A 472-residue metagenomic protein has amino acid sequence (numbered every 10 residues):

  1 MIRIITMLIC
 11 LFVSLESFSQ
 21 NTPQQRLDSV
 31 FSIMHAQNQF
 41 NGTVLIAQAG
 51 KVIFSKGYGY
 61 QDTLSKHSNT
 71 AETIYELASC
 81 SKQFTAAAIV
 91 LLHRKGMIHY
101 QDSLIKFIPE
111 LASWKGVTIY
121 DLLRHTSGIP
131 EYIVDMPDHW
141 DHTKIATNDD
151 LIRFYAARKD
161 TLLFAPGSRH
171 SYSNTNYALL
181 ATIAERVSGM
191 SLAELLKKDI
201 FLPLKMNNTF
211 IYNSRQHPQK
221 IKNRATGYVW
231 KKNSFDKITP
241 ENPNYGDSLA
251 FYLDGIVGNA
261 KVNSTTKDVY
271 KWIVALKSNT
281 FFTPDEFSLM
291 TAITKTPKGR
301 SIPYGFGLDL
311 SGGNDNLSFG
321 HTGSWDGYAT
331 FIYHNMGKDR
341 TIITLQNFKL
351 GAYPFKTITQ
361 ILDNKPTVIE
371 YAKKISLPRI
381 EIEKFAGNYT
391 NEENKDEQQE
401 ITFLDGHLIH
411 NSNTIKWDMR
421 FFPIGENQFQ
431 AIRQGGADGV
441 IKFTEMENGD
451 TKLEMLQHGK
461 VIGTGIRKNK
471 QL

Functional and structural regions predicted by a protein language model:
M1-T22: Bacterial Sec-dependent N-terminal signal peptides
S17, K356-L472: Peripheral terminal and inter-domain segments
N21-Y75, M97-D102, K159, N316: Short, conserved catalytic-motif segment at the N-terminal edge
Q24, I53, L64, F84 (+3 more regions): Short, well-structured active-site flanking segments
F31, V44, G50, I74-D102 (+3 more regions): Active-site SXXK
G59-T63, L253, K349-L350, G459-K460: A short acidic/small-residue loop/turn micro-motif
G116-D326: Short, surface-exposed loop or secondary-structure junction motifs that flank catalytic or metal-binding residues
H321, T330-F348, E454: Short, well-ordered beta-strand elements
